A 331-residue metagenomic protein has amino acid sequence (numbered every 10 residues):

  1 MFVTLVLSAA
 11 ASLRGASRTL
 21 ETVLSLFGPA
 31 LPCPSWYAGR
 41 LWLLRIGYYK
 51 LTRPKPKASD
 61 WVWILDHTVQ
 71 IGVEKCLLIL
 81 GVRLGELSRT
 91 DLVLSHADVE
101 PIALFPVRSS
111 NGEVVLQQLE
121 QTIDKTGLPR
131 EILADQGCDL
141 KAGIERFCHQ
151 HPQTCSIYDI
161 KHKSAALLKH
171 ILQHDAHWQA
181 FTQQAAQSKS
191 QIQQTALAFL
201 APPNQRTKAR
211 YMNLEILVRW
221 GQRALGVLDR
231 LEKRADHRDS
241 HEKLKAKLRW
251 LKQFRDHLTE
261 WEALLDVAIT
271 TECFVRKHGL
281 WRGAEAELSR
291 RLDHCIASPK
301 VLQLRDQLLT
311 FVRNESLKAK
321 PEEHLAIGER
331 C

Functional and structural regions predicted by a protein language model:
M1: Double-stranded DNA-binding cores of transcription factors and transposases
T4, S8, L13-R14, T22-I132 (+7 more regions): RNase H-like nuclease fold core
G137-A142, Q187-C331: Acidic/histidine-rich catalytic cores and adjacent linkers of DNA breakage/strand-transfer/modification proteins
Q153-K163: Acidic, His- and aromatic-enriched active-site or binding-groove loops in soluble protein domains that engage sugars
K163-A180: Short alpha-helix plus adjacent loop in nuclease-associated cores
Q183: Short glycine-rich donor-binding/catalytic loop of glycosyltransferases that coordinates the nucleotide-sugar
